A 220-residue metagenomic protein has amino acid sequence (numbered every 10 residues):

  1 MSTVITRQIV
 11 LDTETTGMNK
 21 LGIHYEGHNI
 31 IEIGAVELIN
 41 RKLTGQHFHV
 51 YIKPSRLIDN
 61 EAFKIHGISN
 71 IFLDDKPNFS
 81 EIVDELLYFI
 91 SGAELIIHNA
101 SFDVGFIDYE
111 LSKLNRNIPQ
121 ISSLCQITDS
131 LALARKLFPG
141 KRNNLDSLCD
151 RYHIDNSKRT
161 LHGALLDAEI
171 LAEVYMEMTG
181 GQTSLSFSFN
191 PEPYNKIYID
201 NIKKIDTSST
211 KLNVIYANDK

Functional and structural regions predicted by a protein language model:
M1-L124, R135, S147-L161: Conserved non-catalytic scaffold segment of RNase H-like nuclease domains
D12, E94-A100, F106, N144-I202: Acidic, Mg2+-coordinating catalytic module of metal-dependent nucleases/exonucleases that use a two-metal-ion mechanism
V83, R142-L145, K220: Alpha-helix initiation and N-capping motif
D84, G105, T128-L131, E169-A172: Non-catalytic, well-ordered alpha-helical scaffold segments
I127-N143: Short alpha-helix plus adjacent loop in nuclease-associated cores
P139, H162-L165, A217: Short, well-ordered coil↔helix boundary/capping segments
K196-K220: Acidic, Ser/Thr-rich low-complexity intrinsically disordered segments
